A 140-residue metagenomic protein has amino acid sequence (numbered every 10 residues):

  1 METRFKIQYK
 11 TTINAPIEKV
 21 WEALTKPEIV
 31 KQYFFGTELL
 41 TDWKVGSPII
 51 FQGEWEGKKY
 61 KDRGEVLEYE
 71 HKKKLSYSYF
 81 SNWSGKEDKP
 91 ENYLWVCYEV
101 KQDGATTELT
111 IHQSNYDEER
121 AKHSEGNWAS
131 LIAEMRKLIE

Functional and structural regions predicted by a protein language model:
M1-L40: Hydrophobic ligand-binding cavity/cleft-lining segments
E2, N115-E140: A conserved amphipathic terminal alpha-helix motif
R4-K10, P48, K61, K74 (+2 more regions): Intrinsic-disorder/low-complexity, polar/charged segments enriched in Ser/Thr/Lys/Arg/Asp/Glu/Gln
V20-W21, V30, I49-F51, V66 (+4 more regions): Hydrophobic pocket/interface hotspot
T25-K26, H71, E140: Residues at helix-coil transition
T37-F51: A solvent-exposed, acidic/Ser-Thr-rich amphipathic alpha-helical stretch
L39-D42, K59-G104, S114: Hydrophobic-ligand binding "helix-grip"
W55-G57: Short, charged beta-turn/beta-strand-edge "cap" motif at the junction between a beta-strand and an adjacent loop
